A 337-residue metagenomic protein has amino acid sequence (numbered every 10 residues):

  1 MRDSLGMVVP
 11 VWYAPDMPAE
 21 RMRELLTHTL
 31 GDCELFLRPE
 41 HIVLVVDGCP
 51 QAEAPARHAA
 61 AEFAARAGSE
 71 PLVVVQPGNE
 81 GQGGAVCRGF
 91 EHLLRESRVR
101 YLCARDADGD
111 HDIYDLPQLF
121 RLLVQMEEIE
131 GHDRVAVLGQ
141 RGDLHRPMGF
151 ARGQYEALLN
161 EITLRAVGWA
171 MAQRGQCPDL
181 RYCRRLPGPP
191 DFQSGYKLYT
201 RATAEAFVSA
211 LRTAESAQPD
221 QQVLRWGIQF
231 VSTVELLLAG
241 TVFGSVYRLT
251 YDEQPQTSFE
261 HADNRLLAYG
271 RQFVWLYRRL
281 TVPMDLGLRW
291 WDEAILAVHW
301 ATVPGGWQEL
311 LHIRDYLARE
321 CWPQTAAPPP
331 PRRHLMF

Functional and structural regions predicted by a protein language model:
D3, A262-F337: Terminal low-complexity segments of carbohydrate-biosynthetic enzymes
Y13-L35: Short, well-formed alpha-helical segments that are part of the catalytic scaffolds of diverse glycosyltransferases
R38-P50, V74-G78: Short beta-strand/loop segment that forms part of the nucleotide-sugar
V45-A59, G109: A conserved acidic beta->alpha catalytic loop
A61-G84, H92: Conserved donor nucleotide-binding strand/loop of the catalytic core
G84-R88, H92, I113-A206: Acceptor/aglycone-binding surface of glycosyltransferases and processive sugar-polymer synthases
R98-D110: Short beta-strand-to-loop acidic/aromatic patch adjacent to the donor-nucleotide binding site
G240-N264: Active-site donor/metal-binding and catalytic loop motifs of nucleotide-sugar-dependent glycosylation enzymes
